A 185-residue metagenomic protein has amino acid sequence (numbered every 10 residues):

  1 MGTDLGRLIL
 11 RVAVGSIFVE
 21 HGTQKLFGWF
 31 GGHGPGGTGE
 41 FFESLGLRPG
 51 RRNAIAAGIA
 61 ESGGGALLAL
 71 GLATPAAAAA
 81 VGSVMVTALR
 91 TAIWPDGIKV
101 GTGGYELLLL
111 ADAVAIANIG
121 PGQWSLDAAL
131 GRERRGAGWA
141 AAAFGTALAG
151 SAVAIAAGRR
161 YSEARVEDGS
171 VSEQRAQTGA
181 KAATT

Functional and structural regions predicted by a protein language model:
M1-F27, R51, T74-T185: Extended, low-polarity transmembrane helix blocks
I17, H21-A57: Solvent-exposed, well-ordered loop and adjacent helix/strand elements within mature globular domains that form
G28-F30, G37, A60, G65-L67 (+2 more regions): Generic alpha-helical propensity signal that fires on short helical segments and nearby coil/disordered stretches
P35-L47, S62-P75: Short juxtamembrane and helix-loop transition motifs at transmembrane-helix boundaries in membrane proteins
E40, A57, G71, V81-V84: Internal, well-ordered alpha-helical scaffold/interface segments that support domain packing or protein-protein contacts
I55-G64, A111: Core segments of alpha-helical transmembrane spans in multipass integral membrane proteins
